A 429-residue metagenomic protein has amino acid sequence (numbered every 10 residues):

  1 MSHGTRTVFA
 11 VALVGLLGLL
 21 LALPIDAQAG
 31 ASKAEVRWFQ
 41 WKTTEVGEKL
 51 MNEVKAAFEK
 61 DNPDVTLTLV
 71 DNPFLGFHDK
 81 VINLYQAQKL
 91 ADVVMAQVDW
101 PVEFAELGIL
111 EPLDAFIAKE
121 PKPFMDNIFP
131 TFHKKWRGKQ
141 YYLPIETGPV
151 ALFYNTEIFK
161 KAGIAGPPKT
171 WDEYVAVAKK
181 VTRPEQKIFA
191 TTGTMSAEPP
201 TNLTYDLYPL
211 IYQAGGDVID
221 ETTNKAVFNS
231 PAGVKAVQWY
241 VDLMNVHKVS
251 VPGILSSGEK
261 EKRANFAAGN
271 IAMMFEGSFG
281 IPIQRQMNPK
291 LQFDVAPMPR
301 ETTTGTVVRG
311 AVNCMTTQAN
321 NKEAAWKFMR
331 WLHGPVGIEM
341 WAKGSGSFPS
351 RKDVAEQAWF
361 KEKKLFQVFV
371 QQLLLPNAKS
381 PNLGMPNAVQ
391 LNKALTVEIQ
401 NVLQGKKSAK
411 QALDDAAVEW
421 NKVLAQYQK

Functional and structural regions predicted by a protein language model:
G30, E35, T66, K160 (+2 more regions): Conserved C-terminal helix/tail region of periplasmic/extracytoplasmic solute-binding proteins
S32-T43, V65-V70, V93, Y141 (+1 more regions): Short, well-ordered beta-strand elements
E53, A57-I128, K135, E157-K169 (+5 more regions): Extracytoplasmic "Venus flytrap"/periplasmic binding protein-like
V98-A151, K160, K169, V175 (+4 more regions): Hinge/lid segment of periplasmic solute-binding proteins
D114-N127, A190-T201, A214-K235, Q286-M287 (+4 more regions): Short, solvent-exposed loop/beta-turn-alpha elements that line the ligand-binding surface or hinge of extracytoplasmic
D126-H133, P289, F293-A296, K343-V397 (+2 more regions): Long, aromatic- and glycine/proline-rich binding clefts that accommodate carbohydrate-like moieties
R137-I145, V150, V175-A226, Q238 (+1 more regions): Extracytoplasmic/periplasmic solute-binding protein
V177-K180, T222-I254, M298: Glycine-centered hinge/linker elements that transmit conformational signals in sensory and ligand-binding systems
